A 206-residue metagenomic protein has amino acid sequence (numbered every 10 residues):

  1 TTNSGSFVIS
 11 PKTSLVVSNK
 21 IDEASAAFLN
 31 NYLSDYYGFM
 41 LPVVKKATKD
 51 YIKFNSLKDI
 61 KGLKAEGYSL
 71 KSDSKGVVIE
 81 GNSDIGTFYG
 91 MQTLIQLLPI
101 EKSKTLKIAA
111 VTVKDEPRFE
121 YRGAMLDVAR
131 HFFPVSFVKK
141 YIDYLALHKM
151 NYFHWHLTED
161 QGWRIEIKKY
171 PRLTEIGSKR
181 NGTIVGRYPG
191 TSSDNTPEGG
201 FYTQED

Functional and structural regions predicted by a protein language model:
T1-Y121: Contiguous, structured surface segment used for ligand recognition
N19-A26, D84-T87, H131, V135-V138 (+1 more regions): Solvent-exposed, acidic/flexible segments
F28, D35-Y36, K53, M125 (+4 more regions): Domain-wide signal for the mature, well-folded portions of proteins, strongly enriched in nucleus-encoded organellar
F119-R122, K149-N151: Short, well-ordered coil/turn segments that N-cap beta-strands
R122-D127, Y188-T191: Short, conserved helix/loop micro-motifs enriched in His/Cys and acidic residues
D127-D160, I167, T203-Q204: A conserved hydrophobic secondary-structure block that centers on an alpha-helix together with its immediately flanking
Q161-D206: Aromatic- and acidic-residue-enriched carbohydrate-binding clefts of CAZyme catalytic domains
